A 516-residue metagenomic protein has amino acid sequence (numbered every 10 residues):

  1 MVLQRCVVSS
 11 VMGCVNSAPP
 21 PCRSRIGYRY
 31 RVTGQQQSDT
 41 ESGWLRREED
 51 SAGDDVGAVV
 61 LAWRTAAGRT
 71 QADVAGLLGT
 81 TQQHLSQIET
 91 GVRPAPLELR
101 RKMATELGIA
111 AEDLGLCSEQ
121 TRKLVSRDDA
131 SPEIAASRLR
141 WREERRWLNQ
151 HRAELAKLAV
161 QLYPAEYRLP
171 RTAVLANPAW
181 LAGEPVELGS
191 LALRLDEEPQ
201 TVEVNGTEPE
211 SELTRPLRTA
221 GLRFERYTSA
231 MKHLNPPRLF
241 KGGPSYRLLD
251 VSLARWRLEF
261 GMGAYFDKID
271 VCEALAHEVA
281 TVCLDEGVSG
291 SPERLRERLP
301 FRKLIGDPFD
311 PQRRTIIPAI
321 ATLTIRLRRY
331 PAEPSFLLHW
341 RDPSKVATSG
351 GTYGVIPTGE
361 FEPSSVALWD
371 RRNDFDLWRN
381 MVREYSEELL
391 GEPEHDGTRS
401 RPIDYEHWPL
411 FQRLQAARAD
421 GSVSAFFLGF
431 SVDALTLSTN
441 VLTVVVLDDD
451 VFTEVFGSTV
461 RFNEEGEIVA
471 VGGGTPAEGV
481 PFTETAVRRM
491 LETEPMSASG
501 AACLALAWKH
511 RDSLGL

Functional and structural regions predicted by a protein language model:
C22, I26-A67, R101: A short, Lys/Arg-rich alpha-helix, primarily the initiator
R64, A75, A104: The alpha-helix within a helix-turn-helix
A67-Q87: Short alpha-helical DNA-recognition segment
G79, E98-D113: DNA major-groove recognition helix of helix-turn-helix/homeodomain DNA-binding modules
Q120-R329, E333-T352, V487-L516: Alpha-helical and coiled-coil interaction segments, frequently adjacent to or embedded within charge-biased
Y330-R401: Conserved Nudix-box catalytic region and its N-terminal flanking loop in Nudix hydrolases and closely related
N440-T443, E454-A507: NUDIX/MutT-family hydrolases
